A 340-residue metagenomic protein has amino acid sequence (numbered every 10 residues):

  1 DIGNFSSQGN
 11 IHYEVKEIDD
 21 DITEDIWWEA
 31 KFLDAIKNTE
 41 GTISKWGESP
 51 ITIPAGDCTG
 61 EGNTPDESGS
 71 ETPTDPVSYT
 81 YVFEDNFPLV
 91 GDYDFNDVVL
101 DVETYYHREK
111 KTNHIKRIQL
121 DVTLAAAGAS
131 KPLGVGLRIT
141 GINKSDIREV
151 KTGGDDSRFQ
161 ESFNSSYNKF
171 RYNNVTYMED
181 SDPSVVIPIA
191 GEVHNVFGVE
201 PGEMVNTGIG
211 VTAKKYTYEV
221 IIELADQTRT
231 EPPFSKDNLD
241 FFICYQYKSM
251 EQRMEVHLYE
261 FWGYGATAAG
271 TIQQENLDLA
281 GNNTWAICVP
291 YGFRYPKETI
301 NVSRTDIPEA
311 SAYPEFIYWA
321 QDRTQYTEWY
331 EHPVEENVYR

Functional and structural regions predicted by a protein language model:
D1-R340: Extracellular distal adhesion/interaction modules in secreted or cell-surface proteins
